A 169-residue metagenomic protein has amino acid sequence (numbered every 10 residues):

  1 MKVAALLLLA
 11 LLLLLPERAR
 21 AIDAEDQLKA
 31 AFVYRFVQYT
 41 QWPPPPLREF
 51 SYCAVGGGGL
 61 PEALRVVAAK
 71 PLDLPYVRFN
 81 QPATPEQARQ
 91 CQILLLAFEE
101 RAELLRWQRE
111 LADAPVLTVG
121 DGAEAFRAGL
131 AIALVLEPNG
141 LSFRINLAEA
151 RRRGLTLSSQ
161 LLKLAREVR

Functional and structural regions predicted by a protein language model:
K2-A5, L12-R169: Short hydrophobic alpha-helices and adjacent helix-cap/hinge residues
